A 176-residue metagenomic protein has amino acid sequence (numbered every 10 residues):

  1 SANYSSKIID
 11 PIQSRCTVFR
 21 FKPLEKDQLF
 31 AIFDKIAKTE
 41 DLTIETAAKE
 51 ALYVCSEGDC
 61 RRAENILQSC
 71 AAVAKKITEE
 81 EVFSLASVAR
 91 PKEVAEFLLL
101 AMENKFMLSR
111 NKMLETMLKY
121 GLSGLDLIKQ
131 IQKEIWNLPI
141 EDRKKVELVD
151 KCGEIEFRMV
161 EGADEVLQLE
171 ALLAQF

Functional and structural regions predicted by a protein language model:
S1, C16, D59, S109 (+1 more regions): Residue-level signature of catalytic and energy-coupling elements of molecular machines, predominantly ATP/GTP-dependent
N3-T17: Short regulatory helix/loop adjacent to the ATP-binding pocket of P-loop NTPases
Q13-T17, G58, K92: Short glycine-/polar-rich loops that comprise or flank the Walker A/P-loop and associated switch/sensor motifs
T17-F30: Conserved AAA+ ATPase "SRH/arginine-finger" region at the nucleotide-binding site
F30-D41: Conserved phosphate-handling catalytic cores of large alpha/beta enzymes
D34, K49-C55, R61-K75, E81-F83 (+3 more regions): C-terminal helical "lid" of AAA+/P-loop NTPase domains
E80-K92: AAA+ P-loop ATPase motor domain of ring mechanoenzymes
E96-F176: Helix-rich C-terminal "collar"/helical-bundle subdomain used as an assembly and partner-interaction module in RFC-like
